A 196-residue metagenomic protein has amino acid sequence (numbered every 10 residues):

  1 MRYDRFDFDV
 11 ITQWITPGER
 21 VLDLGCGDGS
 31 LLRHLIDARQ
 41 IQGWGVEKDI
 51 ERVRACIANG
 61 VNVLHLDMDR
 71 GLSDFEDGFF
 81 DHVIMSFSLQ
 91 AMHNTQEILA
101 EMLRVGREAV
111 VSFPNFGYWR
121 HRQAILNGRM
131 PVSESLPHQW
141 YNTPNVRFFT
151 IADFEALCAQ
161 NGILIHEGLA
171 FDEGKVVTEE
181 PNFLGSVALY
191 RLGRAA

Functional and structural regions predicted by a protein language model:
R2-G18: Conserved alpha-helix/loop element of class I SAM-dependent methyltransferases that forms part of the SAM/SAH-binding
G25-G27: Class I SAM-dependent methyltransferase "Motif I" SAM/SAH-binding loop
G29-R33: Glycine-rich SAM-binding Motif I of class I
H34-G71: Class I SAM-dependent methyltransferase SAM/SAH-binding core
H82-H93: A short SAM/SAH-binding and catalytic strip from SAM-dependent methyltransferases
Q96-V110: A short glycine-rich, Lys/Arg-flanked "PGG" loop and its adjoining helix->strand segment in the class I
V111-S133: Conserved class I S-adenosyl-L-methionine
N145-G168: Short alpha-helix
